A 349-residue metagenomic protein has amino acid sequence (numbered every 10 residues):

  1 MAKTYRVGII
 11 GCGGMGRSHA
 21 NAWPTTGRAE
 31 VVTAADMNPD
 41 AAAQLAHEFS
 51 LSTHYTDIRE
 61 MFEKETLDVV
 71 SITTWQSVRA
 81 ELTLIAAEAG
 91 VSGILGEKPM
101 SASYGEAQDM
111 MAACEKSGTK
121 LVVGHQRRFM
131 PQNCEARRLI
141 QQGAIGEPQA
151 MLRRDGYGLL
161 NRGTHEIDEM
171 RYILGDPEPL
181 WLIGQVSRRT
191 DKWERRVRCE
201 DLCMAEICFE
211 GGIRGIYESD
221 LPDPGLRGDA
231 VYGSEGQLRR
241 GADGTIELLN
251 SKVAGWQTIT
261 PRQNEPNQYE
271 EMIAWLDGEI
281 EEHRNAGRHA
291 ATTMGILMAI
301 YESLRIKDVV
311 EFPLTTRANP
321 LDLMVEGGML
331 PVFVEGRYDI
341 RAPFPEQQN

Functional and structural regions predicted by a protein language model:
M1-F49, M170, Q347-Q348: N-terminal Rossmann-like dinucleotide-binding module
M1-T4, V69-I72, W275-N349: C-terminal helix-rich "cap/oligomerization" subdomain common to oxidoreductases
M37, A41, T258-E270, N285 (+1 more regions): Active-site loop of classical SDR/Rossmann-like NAD(P)-dependent oxidoreductases, centered on the catalytic Tyr-X3-Lys
L51-I58: Conserved SAM-binding strand-loop segment of SAM-dependent methyltransferases
K64, D68-V69, W75-Q76, A80-R128 (+1 more regions): Beta-strand-loop-alpha-helix segment that lines the small-molecule cofactor/substrate pocket of alpha/beta enzymes
T73-T74, D155: Glycine-rich, N-terminal phosphate-binding loop of Rossmann-like dinucleotide-binding domains
P131-Q149: Rossmann-like NAD(P)H-binding beta-loop-alpha module
E147-G225, A230, R288: Rossmann-like dinucleotide-binding domain that binds NAD(P)(H)
